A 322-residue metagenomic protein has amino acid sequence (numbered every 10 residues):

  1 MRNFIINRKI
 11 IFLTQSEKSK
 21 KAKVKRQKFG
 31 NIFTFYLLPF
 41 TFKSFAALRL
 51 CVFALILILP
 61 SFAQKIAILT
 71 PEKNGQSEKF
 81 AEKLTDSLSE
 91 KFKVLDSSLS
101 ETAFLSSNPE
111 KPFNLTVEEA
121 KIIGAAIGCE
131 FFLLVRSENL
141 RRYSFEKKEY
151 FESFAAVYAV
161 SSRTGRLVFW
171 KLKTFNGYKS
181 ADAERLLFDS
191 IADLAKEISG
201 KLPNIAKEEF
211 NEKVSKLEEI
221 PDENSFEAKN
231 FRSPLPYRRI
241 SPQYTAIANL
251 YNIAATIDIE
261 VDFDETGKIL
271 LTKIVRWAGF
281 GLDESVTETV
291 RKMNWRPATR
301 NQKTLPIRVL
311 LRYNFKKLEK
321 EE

Functional and structural regions predicted by a protein language model:
M1-K9, L13-F29, L38, L48-A54: Short, low-complexity, charge-dense intrinsically disordered segments
L59-A63: Sec/Tat signal peptide C-region and signal peptidase I cleavage site
K65, F154, V168-W170, K179-A192 (+1 more regions): Charge-biased low-complexity segments
K65-K73, T85-N114, E223: Short beta-strand->alpha-helix linker/helix-N-cap micro-motif that forms a surface specificity/interaction loop
N74-K79, K179-A183: Solvent-exposed loop/turn segments connecting transmembrane beta-strands in outer-membrane beta-barrel proteins
S77-T85, V117-K121, I191, A195 (+2 more regions): Extracytoplasmic/secreted envelope proteins and their assembly/folding machinery, especially bacterial periplasmic
L95-S144: Short, solvent-exposed, polar/charged sequence segments at loop or secondary-structure edges
L133-Y178: Amphipathic beta-strand/beta-sheet edge segments enriched in Tyr/Trp
